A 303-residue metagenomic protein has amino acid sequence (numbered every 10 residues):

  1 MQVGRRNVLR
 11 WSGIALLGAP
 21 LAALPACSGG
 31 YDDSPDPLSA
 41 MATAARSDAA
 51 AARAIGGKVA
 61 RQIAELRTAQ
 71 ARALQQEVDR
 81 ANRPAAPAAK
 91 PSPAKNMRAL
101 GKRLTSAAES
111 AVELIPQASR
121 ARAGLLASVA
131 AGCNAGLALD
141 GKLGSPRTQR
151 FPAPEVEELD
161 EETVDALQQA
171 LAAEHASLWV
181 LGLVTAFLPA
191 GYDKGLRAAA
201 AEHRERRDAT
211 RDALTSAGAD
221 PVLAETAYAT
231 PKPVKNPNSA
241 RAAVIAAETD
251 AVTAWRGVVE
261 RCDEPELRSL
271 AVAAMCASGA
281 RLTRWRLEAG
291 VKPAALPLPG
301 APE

Functional and structural regions predicted by a protein language model:
Q2-E303: All-alpha RGS (Regulator of G-protein Signaling) helical domain and cognate RGS-like helical scaffolds
